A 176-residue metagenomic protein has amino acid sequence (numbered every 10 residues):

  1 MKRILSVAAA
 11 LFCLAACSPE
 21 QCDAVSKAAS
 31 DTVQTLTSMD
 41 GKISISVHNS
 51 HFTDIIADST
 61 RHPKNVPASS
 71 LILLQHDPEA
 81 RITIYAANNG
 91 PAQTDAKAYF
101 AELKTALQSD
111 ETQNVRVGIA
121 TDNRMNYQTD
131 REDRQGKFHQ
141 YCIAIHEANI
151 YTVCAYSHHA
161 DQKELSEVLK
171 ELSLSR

Functional and structural regions predicted by a protein language model:
M1, L5, C22, T112-Q113 (+1 more regions): Short hydrophobic/aromatic-rich motifs at helix boundaries and adjacent loops
M1-A15: Sec-dependent bacterial lipoprotein signal peptides
S6, T32, S46, N114-R116: Detector for intrinsically disordered, low-structure N-terminal pre-sequences
A10, L14, Q128-D130, C154-Y156: A general secondary-structure boundary signal
F12, L107-D110, R176: Short, flexible helical or helix-coil boundary motifs
C17-S69, D77, Q135, C154-R176: N-terminal targeting sequences that direct proteins away from the cytosol to non-cytosolic compartments
D58-I150: Conserved polar/disulfide-associated segments of primarily extracytoplasmic proteins
